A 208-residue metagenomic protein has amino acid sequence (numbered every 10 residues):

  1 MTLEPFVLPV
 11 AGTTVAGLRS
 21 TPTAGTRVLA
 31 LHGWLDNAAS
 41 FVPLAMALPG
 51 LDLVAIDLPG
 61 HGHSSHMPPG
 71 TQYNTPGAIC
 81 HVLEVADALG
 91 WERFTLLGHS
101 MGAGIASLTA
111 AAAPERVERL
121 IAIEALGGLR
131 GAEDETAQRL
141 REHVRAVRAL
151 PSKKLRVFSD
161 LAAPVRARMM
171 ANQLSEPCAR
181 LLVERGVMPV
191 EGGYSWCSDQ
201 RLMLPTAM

Functional and structural regions predicted by a protein language model:
M1-V28, P49-D52, W91-E92, G127: Alpha/beta-hydrolase fold catalytic core
A11-T13, L18, V54-L97: Active-site loop/oxyanion-hole signature of alpha/beta-hydrolase fold enzymes
L18-H66: Conserved HGGG/HGGXW glycine-rich cap/lid loop of the alpha/beta-hydrolase fold
L48, T109-A113: Aromatic pocket-lining residues of Rossmann-like dinucleotide-binding sites
G98-G102, A106: Gly/Ala-rich beta-loop-alpha elbow adjacent to hydrolase catalytic centers
A111, E118-V157: Flexible "cap/lid" loop of the alpha/beta hydrolase fold
S152-A207: Conserved alpha/beta-hydrolase catalytic His-Asp/Glu region
